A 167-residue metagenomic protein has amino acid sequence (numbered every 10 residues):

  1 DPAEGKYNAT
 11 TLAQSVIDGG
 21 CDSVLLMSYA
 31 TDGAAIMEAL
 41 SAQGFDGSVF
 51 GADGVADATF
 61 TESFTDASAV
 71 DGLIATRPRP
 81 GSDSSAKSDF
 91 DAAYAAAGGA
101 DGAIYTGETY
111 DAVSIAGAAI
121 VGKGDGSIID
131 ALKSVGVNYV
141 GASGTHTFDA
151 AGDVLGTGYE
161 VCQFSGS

Functional and structural regions predicted by a protein language model:
D1-S167: Extracytosolic ligand-binding ectodomains
